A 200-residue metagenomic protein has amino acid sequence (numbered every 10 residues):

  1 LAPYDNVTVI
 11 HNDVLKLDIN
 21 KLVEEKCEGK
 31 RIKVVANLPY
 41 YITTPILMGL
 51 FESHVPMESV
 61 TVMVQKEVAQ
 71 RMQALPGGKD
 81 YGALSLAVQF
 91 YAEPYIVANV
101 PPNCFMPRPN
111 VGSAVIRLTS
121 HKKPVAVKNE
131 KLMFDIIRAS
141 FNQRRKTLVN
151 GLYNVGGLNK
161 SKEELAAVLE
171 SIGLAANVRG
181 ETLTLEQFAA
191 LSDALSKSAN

Functional and structural regions predicted by a protein language model:
L1-D135, E170, E181, A190 (+1 more regions): Catalytic cores of RNA-modifying enzymes
A114, L118-S120, V125-E164, I172-A175 (+1 more regions): An accessory alpha-helical subdomain
A167: Conserved N-terminal Rossmann-fold NAD(P) cofactor-binding segment
V178: Interfaces that engage single-stranded nucleic acids at replication/repair/recombination sites
